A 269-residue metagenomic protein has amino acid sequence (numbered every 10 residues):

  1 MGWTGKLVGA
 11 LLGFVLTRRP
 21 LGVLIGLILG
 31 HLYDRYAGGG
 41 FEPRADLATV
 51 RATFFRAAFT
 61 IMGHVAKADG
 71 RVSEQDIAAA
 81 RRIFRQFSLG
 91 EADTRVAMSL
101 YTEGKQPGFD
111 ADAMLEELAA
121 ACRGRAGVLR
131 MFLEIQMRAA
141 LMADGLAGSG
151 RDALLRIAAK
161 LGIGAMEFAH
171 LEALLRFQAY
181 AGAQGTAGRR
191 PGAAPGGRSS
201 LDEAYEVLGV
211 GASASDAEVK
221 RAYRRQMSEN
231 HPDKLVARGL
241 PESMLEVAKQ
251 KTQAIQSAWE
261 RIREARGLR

Functional and structural regions predicted by a protein language model:
M1-H64, E74-N230, V236-R269: Small-residue-enriched hydrophobic alpha-helices in membranes
